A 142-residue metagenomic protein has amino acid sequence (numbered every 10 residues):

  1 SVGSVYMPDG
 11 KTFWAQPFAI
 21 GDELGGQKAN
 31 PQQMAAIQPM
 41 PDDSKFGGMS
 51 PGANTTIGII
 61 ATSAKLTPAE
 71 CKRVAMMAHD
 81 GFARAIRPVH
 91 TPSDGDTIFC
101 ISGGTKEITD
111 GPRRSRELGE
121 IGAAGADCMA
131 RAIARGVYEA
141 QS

Functional and structural regions predicted by a protein language model:
S1-S142: A structural signal for small-residue-enriched, beta-sheet-centric alpha/beta enzyme cores and oligomeric scaffold folds
